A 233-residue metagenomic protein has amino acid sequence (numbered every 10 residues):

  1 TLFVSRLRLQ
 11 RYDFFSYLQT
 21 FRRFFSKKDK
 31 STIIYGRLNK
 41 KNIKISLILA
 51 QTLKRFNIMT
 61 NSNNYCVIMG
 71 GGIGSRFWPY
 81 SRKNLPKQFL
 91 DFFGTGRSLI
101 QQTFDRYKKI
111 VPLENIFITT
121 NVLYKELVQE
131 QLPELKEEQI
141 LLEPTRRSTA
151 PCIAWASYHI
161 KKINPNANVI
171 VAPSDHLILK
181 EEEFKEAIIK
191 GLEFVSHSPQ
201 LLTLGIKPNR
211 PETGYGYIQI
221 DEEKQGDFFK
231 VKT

Functional and structural regions predicted by a protein language model:
T1-L7: Extreme N-terminal basic, low-complexity initiation segments that serve as generic localization/processing leaders
F3, Y12-Y17, F21-F25, Y35 (+1 more regions): Aromatic (phenylalanine/tyrosine) cluster motif
K30-K40, I45-T52: N-terminal, intrinsically disordered charge-dense segments
F56-I68, R76-P79, K83, G94-V171 (+1 more regions): Conserved N-terminal catalytic core of the sugar/cofactor nucleotidyltransferase
S174: Short acidic donor-binding/metal-coordinating loop in glycosyltransferase active sites
E181-T233: Conserved core of the sugar-phosphate nucleotidyltransferase
